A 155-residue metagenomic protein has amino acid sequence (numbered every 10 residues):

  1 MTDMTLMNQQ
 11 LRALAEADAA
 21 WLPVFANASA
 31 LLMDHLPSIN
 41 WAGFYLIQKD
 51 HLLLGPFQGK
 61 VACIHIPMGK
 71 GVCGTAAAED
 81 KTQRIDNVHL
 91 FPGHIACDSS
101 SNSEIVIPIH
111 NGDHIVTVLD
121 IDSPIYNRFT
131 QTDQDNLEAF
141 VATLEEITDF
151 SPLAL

Functional and structural regions predicted by a protein language model:
M1-P56, A139, T143-L155: Intrinsically disordered, low-complexity terminal regulatory regions
L36, C97-S101: Short loop/turn motifs at secondary-structure junctions and domain boundaries
W41, V106, V118: Short hydrophobic/aromatic beta-strand element in the GNAT-like acyltransferase core that lines or flanks the acyl-donor
I47-C97: Regulatory sensory and allosteric helical modules in signal-transduction proteins and certain transcription factors
S103-H110: A short, aliphatic-rich beta-strand micro-motif
H110-S123: Sensory-domain boundary capping and coupling elements
I125-N127: A generic structural motif
F129-Q131, N136, F150: Well-ordered alpha/beta subsegment
